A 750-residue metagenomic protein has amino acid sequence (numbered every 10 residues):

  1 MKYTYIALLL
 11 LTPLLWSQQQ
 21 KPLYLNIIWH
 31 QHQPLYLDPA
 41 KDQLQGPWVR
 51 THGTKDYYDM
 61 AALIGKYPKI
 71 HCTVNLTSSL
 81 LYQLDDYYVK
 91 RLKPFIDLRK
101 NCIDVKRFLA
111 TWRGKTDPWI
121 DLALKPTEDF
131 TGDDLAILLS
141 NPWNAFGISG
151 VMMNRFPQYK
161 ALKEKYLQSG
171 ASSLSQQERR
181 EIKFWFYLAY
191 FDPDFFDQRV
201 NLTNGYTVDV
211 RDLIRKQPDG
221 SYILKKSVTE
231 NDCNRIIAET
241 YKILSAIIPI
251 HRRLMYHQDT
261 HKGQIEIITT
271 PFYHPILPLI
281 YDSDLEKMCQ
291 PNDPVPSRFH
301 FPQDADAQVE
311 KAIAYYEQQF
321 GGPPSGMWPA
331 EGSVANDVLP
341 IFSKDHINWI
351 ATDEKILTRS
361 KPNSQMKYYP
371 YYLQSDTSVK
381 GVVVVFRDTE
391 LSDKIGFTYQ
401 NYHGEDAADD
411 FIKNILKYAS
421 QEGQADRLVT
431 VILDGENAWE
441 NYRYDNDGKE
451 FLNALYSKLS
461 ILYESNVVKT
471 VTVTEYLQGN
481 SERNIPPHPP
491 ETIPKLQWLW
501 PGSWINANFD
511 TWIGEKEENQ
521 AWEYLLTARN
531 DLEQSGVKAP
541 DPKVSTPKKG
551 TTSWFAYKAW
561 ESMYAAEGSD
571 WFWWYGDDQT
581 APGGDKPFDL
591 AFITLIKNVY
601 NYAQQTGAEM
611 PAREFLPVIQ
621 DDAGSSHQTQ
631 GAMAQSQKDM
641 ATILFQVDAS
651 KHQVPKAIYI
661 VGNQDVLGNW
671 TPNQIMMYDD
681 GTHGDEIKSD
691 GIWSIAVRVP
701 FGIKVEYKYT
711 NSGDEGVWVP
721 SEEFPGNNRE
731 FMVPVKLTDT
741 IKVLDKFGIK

Functional and structural regions predicted by a protein language model:
K2-L8: Sec-dependent signal peptide recognition, specifically the positively charged N-region followed immediately by
L9-S17: Hydrophobic h-region of N-terminal signal peptides that target proteins for export in Gram-negative bacteria
Q20-D219, Q365-S636: Active-site and substrate-binding clefts of carbohydrate-active enzymes
N75-Y82, P271-H274, G326-V334, T474-L477: Short, solvent-exposed turn/loop segments enriched in Gly/Ser/Thr/Pro and often Arg
C233, I237-H261, R298-Q303, A307-S375 (+2 more regions): Gly/Pro-rich turn-and-neighbor structural signature
A641-F645, K656: Structural beta-strand segments of beta-rich domains
K651-K704, S712-P734: Aromatic-rich carbohydrate-binding modules that target alpha-glucans
K736-K750: Compositionally biased low-complexity segments at domain edges in trafficked proteins and select soluble regulators
